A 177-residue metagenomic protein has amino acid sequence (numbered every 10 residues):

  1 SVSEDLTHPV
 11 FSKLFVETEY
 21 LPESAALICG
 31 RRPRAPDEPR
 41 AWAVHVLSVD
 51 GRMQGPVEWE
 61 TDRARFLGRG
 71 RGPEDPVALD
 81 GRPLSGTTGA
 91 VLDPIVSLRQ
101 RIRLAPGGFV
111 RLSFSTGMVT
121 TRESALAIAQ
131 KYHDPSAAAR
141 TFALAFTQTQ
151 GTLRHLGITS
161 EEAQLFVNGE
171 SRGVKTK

Functional and structural regions predicted by a protein language model:
S1-G81, E123-L156: Polysaccharide-binding surfaces and accessory modules of carbohydrate-active proteins
S12, L98-Q100, L112: Hydrophobic residues positioned within well-ordered beta-strands of beta-sheet architectures
I28-G30, V46, L98, F114 (+1 more regions): Generic structural hydrophobic/aromatic packing signal, biased to beta-strands
Q54-P94, E162-K177: Edge strands and adjacent loops of beta-rich recognition modules
G86-G89, R99-R103: Beta-strand-rich interaction surfaces with strong enrichment in secreted/lumenal proteins
P94-V96, G108: Residue-level preference for beta-strand/loop junctions
I102-M118: Short Pro-Gly-centered flexible turn/kink motifs
G107, F142-K177: Extended Lys/Arg-rich polyanion-binding regions
